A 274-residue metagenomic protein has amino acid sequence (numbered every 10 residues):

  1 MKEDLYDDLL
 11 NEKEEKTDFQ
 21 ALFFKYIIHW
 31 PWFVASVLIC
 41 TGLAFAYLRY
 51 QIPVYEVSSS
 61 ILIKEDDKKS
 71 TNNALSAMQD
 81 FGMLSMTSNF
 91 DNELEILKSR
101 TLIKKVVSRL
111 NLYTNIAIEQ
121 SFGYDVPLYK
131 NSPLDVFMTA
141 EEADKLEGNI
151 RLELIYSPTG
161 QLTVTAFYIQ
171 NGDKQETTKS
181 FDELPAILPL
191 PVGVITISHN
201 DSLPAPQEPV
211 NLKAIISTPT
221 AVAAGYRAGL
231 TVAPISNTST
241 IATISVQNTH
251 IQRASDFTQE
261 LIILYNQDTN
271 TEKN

Functional and structural regions predicted by a protein language model:
M1-N274: Hydrophobic and amphipathic membrane-targeting/association helices
